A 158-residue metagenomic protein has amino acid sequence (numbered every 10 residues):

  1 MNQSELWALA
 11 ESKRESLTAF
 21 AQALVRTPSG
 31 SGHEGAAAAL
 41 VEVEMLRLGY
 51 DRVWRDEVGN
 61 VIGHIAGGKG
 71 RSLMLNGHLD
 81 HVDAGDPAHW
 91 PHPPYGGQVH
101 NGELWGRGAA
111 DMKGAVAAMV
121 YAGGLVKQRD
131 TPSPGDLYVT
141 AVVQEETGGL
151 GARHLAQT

Functional and structural regions predicted by a protein language model:
M1-G85: N-terminal helical capping/dimerization or prosegment-like subdomains of hydrolases acting on amide or phosphate bonds
Q22, E42, A117-G124, R153-A156: Predominant activation on well-ordered alpha-helical scaffold segments within soluble catalytic domains
G30, G108, Q144: Glycine- and other small-residue-rich loops at beta-strand/loop junctions that grip anionic moieties
A37, A115, G151-A152: Residues at alpha-helix caps and immediate loop-helix transition turns in enzyme cores, especially N- and C-cap
R52, G96, H154: Conserved beta-strand positions that form and line the central face of beta-propeller blades
S72-A141: Active-site metal-coordination/substrate-binding segment of hydrolases, especially metallo-dependent peptidases
P134-T158: Histidine/acidic-residue-rich, glycine-tolerant segments that coordinate divalent metal ions
